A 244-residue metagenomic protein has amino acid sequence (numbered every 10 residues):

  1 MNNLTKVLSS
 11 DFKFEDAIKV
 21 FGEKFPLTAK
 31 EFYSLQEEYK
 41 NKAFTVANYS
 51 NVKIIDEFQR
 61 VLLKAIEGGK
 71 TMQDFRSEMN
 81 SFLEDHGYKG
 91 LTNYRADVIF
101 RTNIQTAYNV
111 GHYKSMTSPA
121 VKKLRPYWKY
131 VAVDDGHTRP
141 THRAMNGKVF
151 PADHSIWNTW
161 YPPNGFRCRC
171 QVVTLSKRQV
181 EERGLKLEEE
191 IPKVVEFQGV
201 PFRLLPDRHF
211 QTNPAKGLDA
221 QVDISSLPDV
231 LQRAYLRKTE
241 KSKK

Functional and structural regions predicted by a protein language model:
M1-G165, V173-K244: Domain-core detector
